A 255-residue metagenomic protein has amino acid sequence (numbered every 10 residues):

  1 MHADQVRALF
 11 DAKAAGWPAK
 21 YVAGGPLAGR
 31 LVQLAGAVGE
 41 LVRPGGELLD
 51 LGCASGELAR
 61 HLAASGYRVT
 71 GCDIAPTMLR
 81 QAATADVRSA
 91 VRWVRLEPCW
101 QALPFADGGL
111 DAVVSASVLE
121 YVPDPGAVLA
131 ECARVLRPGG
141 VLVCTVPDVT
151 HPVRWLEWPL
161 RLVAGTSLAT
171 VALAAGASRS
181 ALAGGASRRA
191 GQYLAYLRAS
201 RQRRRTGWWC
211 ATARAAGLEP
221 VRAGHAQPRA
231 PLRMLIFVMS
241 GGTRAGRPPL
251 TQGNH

Functional and structural regions predicted by a protein language model:
M1-R43, E57, H61: Conserved class I S-adenosyl-L-methionine
G45-G52: Conserved class I S-adenosyl-L-methionine
S55-Q101: Class I SAM-dependent methyltransferase SAM/SAH-binding core
Q101-D107: Short conserved loop adjoining the S-adenosyl-L-methionine
V114: A conserved beta-strand element that flanks and buttresses the S-adenosyl-L-methionine
G126-P138: A short glycine-rich, Lys/Arg-flanked "PGG" loop and its adjoining helix->strand segment in the class I
V143-A174: Conserved class I S-adenosyl-L-methionine
S200-A216: Short alpha-helix
